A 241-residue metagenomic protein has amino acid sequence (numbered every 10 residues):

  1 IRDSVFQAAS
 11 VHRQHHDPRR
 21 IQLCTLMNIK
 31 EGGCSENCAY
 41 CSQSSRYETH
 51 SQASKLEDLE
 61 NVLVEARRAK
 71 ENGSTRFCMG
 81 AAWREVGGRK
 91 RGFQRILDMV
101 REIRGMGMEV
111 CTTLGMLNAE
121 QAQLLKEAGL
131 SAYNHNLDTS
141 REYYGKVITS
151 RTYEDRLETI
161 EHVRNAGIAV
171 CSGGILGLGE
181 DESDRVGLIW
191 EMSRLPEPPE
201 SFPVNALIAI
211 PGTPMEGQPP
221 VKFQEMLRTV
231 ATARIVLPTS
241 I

Functional and structural regions predicted by a protein language model:
I1-Y40: Flexible, acidic/Gly-rich N-terminal and inter-domain linker regions that tether and position cofactor-handling modules
C24-N28, E48-S51, C78-R91, Y143-Y144 (+1 more regions): Glycine-rich, proline-tolerant flexible connector loops at the mouths of alpha/beta enzymes
N28, S44, A82-R84, E109 (+4 more regions): Active-site beta-loop-alpha junctions enriched in small/polar residues
C38, T75-F77, F93-I175: Radical SAM/AdoMet-radical enzyme domain recognition
S45-C78: Conserved alpha-helical substructure of the radical SAM core
S54-E57, G88-R95, I148-D155, E180-G187 (+1 more regions): Alpha-helix N-cap and loop-to-helix initiation/capping positions
R67-E71, K126, R164, S193-L195: Non-catalytic positions within long, well-ordered alpha-helices that form the structural scaffold/packing of enzyme
R76, A81, G105-M106, E154-T213 (+1 more regions): Conserved C-terminal portion of the radical SAM core fold that forms the substrate/S-adenosylmethionine-binding
